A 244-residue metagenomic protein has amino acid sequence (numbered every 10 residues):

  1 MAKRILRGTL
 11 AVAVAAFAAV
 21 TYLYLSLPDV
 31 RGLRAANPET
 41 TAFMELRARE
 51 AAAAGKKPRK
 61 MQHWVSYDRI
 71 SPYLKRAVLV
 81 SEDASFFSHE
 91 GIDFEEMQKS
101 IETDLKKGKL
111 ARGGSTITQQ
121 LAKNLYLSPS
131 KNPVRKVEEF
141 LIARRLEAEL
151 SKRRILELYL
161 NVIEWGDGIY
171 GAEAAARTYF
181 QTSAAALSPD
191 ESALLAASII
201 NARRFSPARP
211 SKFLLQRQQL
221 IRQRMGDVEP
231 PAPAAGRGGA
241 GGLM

Functional and structural regions predicted by a protein language model:
A2-M244: Juxtamembrane regions of bacterial inner-membrane/periplasmic proteins, predominantly the peptidoglycan biogenesis
